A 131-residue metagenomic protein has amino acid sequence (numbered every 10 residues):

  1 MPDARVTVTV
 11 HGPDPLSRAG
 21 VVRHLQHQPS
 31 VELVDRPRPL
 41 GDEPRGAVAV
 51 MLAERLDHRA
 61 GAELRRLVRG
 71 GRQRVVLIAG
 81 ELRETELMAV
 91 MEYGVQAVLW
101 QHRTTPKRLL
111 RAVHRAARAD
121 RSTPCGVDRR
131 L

Functional and structural regions predicted by a protein language model:
M1-C125: N-terminal regulatory/sensing modules of transcriptional regulators
G126-L131: Helix-turn-helix DNA-binding segment
